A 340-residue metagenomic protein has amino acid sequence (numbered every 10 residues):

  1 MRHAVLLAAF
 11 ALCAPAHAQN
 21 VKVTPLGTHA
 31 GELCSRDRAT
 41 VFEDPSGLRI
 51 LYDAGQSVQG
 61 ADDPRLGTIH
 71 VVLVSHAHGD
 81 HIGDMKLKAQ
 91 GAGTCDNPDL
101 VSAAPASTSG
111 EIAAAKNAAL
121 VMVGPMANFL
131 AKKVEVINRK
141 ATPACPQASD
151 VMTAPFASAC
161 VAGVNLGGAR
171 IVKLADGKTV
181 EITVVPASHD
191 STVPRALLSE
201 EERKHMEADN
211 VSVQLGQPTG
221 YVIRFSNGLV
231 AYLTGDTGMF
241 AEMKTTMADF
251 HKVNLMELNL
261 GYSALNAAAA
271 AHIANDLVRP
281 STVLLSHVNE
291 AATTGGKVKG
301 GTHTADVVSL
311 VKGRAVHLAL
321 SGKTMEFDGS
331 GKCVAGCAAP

Functional and structural regions predicted by a protein language model:
A4-A14: Bacterial N-terminal signal peptides
A18-R65, T153-A248, E326-P340: Core dinuclear metal-dependent hydrolase active-site scaffold
T24, V71-L73, V121, T183 (+3 more regions): Hydrophobic/aromatic beta-strand patches that form the interior of the parallel beta-sheet core in alpha/beta enzyme
G31-R36, V58-Q59, H78-G83, M122 (+6 more regions): Active-site environment of divalent metal-dependent phosphoester hydrolases
G47-L51, G55-F129, E135-N138, T142-T153 (+2 more regions): Active-site metal-binding motif and surrounding structural segment of the metallo-beta-lactamase
D53, T234, L258-G261, L285-H287 (+1 more regions): A cross-family glycoside hydrolase active-site/sugar-binding cleft signature
E111-D176, A270-P340: Binuclear metal-ion centers of metallo-dependent hydrolases, dominated by the metallo-beta-lactamase
